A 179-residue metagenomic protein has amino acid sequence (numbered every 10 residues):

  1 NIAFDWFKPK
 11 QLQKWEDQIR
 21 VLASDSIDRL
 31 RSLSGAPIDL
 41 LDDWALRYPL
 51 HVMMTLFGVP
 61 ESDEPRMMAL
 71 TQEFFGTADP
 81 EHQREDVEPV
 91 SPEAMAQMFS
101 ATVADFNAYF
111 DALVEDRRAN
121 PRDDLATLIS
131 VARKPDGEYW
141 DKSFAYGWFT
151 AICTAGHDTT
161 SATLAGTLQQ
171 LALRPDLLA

Functional and structural regions predicted by a protein language model:
N1-A179: Cytochrome P450
